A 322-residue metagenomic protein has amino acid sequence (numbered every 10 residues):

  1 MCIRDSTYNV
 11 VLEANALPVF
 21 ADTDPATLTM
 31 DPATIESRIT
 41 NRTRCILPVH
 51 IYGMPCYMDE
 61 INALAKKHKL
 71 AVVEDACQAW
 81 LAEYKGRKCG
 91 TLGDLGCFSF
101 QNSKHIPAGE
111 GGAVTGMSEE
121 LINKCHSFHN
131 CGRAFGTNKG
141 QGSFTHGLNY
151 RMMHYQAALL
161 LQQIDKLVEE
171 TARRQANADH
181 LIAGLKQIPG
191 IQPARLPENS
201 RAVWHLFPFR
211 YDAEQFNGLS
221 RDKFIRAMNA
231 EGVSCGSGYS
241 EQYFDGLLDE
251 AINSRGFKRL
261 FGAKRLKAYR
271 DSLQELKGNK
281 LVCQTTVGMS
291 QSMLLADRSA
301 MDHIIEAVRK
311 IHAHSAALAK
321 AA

Functional and structural regions predicted by a protein language model:
R4-A76, E83: PLP-dependent aminotransferase-like
V19, V72-V73, C97, Q192-A194 (+1 more regions): Structural detector of well-ordered beta-strand residues that form the stable sheet scaffold of enzyme domains
N62-A71, A108, A113-C131, L219 (+1 more regions): Basic phosphate/pyrophosphate-binding loop/patch that engages nucleotide-derived ligands
A79-K85, L92-L206: Active-site region of PLP-dependent enzymes
G132-R133, R226-C235, V308-A316: A common structural junction motif
Q141-M152, I182-L247, Q274-K277: Conserved small-domain helix->loop->beta segment predominantly found in fold-type I
N217, E250, S254-A322: PLP-dependent enzyme catalytic core of the Aspartate aminotransferase-like
